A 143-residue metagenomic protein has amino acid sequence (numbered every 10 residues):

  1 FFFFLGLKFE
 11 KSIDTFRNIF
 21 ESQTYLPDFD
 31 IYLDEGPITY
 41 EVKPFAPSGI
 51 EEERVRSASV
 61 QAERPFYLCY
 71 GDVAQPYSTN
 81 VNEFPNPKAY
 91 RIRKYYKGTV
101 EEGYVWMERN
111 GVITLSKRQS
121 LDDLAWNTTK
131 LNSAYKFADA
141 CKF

Functional and structural regions predicted by a protein language model:
F1-D14: Acidic-basic catalytic patches of nuclease active cores, encompassing PD-(D/E)XK and other metal-cofactor nuclease
S12-R17, C69-V73: Acidic carboxylate-rich catalytic motifs and surrounding loops in phosphoryl-/glycosyl-chemistry enzymes
D14, D30, K43: Anionic group-transfer/hydrolysis microenvironments
N18-S22, Y77: Short secondary-structure boundary/hinge segments and terminal tails
E21, E41, A46-R56: Active-site-adjacent loop/helix micro-motif of nuclease/hydrolase catalytic cores
E21-Y40: Active-site beta-strand-loop-beta-strand hairpin of nuclease catalytic cores that positions key catalytic residues
T39-K43, L68-G71: Acidic beta-strand-to-loop metal/phosphate-binding motif
I50-F143: Non-catalytic C-terminal interaction segments of nucleic acid-processing enzymes
